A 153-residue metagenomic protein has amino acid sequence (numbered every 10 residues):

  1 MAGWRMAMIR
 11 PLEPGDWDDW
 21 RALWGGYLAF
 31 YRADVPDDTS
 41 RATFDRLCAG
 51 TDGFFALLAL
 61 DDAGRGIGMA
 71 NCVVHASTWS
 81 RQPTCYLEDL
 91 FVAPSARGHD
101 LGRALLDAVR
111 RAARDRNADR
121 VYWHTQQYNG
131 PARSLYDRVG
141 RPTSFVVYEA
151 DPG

Functional and structural regions predicted by a protein language model:
M1-G15: Conserved N-terminal entry element of GNAT/NAT acetyltransferase domains
P11-Q82, E88, L106, A112 (+2 more regions): Acetyl-CoA-dependent GNAT
E13-D16, A93, N129: Acidic/polar helix N-cap motif
V73, L90-R97: A short, internal acetyl-CoA/4′-phosphopantetheine-binding micro-motif in the GNAT/acyltransferase core
H75-S77, S95, Y128-G130, G153: Short coil/turn motifs at secondary-structure junctions
D100: Glycine-rich phosphate-binding loop
R103, D107, Q127-V146, A150: Conserved active-site alpha-helix within GNAT-family acetyltransferase domains
A113-T125: Conserved GNAT acetyl-CoA-binding A-motif
